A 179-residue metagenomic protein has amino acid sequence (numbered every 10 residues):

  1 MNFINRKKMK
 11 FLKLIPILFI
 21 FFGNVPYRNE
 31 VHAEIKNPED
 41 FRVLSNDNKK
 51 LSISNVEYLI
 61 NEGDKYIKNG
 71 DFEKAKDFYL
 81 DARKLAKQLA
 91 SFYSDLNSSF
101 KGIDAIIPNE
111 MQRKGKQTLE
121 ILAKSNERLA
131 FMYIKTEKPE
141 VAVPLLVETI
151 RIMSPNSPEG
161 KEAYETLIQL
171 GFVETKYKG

Functional and structural regions predicted by a protein language model:
I35, F100-Q117, I168-G179: Alpha-helical linker/edge segments of TPR/alpha-solenoid repeat scaffolds and analogous pre-/post-domain helices
S54, K114-I121, E159: Structural signature of alpha-solenoid helical repeat junctions
D77-I107, E148-Y164: Short, charge-rich amphipathic alpha-helical segments embedded in non-transmembrane helical bundles/solenoids
